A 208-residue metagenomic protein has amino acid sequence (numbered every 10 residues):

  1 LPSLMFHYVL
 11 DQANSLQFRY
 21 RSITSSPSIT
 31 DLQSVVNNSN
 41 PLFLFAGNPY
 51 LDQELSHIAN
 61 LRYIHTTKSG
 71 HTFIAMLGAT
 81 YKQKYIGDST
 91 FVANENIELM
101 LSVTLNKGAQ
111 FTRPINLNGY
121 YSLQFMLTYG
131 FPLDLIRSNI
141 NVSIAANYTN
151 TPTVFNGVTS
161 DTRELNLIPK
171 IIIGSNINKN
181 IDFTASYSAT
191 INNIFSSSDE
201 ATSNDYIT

Functional and structural regions predicted by a protein language model:
L1-T208: Exposed, low-structure sequence patches enriched in small/polar residues
